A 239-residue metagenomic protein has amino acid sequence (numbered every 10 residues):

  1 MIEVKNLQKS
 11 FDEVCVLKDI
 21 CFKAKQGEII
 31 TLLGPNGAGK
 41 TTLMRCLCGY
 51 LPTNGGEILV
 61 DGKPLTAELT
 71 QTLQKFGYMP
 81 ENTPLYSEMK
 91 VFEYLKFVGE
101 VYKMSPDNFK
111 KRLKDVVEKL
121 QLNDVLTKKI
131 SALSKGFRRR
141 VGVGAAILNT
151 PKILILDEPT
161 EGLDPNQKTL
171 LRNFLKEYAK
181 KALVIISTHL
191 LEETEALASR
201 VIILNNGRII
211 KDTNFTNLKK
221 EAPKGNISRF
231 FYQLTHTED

Functional and structural regions predicted by a protein language model:
C48: Helix-to-loop junction immediately C-terminal to a conserved catalytic motif
G56-A67, Q71-T72: Conserved ABC transporter NBD signature motif
K96, E100, D107-V125: Conserved ABC ATPase "signature" region
L154-E158: Catalytic Walker B motif of ABC-type/P-loop ATPase nucleotide-binding domains
K168-K180: Helical segment within the ABC ATPase nucleotide-binding domain
